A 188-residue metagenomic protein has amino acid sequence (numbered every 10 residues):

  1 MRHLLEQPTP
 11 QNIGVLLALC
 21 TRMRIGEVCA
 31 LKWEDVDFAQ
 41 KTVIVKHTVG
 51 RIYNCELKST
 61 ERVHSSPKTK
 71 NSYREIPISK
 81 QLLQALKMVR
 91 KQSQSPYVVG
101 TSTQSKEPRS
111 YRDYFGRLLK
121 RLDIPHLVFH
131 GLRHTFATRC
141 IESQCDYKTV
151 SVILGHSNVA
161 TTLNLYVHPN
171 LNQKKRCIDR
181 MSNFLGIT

Functional and structural regions predicted by a protein language model:
M1-W33, A39, N71-Y73: Basic, Lys/Arg- and aromatic-enriched nucleic-acid-binding interface segment
L5-P8, R62-Y73, V99-K106, D123-G131 (+1 more regions): Short, contiguous acidic/charged loop-to-helix segments that flank catalytic cores in large enzymes
T9-P10, L16, C20-E27, R117-L119 (+2 more regions): C-terminal catalytic core of tyrosine-transesterase DNA break-rejoin enzymes
P10-Q11, E107, Y111, F129 (+2 more regions): Hydrophobic (often cysteine-bearing) scaffold residues that line and stabilize catalytic clefts of nucleotide/cofactor
Q40, R51-C55, S59-Y73, K80-L82 (+2 more regions): C-terminal secondary-structure termini that scaffold catalytic or DNA-interacting sites
V49, L154-R180: Catalytic-site neighborhood detector that most strongly recognizes the C-terminal catalytic loop/helix of tyrosine
P77-H126: Active-site/catalytic core of tyrosine-dependent DNA strand-transfer enzymes
